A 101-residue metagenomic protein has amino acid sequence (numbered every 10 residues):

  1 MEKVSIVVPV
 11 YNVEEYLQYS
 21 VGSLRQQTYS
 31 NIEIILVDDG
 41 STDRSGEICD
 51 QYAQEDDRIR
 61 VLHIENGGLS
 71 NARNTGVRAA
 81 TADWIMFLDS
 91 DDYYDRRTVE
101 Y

Functional and structural regions predicted by a protein language model:
M1-Y101: Nucleotide-sugar donor-binding/catalytic module of glycosyltransferases that assemble extracellular/cell-envelope
